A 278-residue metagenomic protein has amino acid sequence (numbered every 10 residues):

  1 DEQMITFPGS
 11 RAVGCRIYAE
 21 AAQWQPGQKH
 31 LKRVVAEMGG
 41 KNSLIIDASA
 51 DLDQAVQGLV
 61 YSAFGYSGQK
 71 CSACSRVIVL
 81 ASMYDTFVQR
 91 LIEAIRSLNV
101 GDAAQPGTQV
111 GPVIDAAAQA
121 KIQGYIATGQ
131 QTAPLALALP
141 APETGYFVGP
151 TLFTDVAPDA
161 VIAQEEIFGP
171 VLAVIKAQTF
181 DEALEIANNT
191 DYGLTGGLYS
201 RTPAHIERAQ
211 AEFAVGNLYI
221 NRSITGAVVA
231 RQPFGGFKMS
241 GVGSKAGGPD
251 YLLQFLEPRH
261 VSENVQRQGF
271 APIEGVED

Functional and structural regions predicted by a protein language model:
E2, T6, E93-V100, V110-G111 (+2 more regions): Conserved C-terminal structural/oligomerization subdomain of aldehyde/semialdehyde dehydrogenase
G9-A157, T179, I220, V265-D278: ALDH superfamily catalytic-core signature
